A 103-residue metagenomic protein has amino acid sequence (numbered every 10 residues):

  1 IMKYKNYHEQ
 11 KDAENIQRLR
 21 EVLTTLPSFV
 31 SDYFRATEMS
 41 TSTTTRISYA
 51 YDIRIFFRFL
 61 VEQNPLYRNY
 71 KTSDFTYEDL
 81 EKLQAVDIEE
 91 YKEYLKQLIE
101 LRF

Functional and structural regions predicted by a protein language model:
M2-S40, I47: N-terminal DNA-binding module of tyrosine recombinases/phage integrases
F29-T44, R54-F103: N-terminal core-binding DNA-recognition domain of tyrosine recombinases/integrases
